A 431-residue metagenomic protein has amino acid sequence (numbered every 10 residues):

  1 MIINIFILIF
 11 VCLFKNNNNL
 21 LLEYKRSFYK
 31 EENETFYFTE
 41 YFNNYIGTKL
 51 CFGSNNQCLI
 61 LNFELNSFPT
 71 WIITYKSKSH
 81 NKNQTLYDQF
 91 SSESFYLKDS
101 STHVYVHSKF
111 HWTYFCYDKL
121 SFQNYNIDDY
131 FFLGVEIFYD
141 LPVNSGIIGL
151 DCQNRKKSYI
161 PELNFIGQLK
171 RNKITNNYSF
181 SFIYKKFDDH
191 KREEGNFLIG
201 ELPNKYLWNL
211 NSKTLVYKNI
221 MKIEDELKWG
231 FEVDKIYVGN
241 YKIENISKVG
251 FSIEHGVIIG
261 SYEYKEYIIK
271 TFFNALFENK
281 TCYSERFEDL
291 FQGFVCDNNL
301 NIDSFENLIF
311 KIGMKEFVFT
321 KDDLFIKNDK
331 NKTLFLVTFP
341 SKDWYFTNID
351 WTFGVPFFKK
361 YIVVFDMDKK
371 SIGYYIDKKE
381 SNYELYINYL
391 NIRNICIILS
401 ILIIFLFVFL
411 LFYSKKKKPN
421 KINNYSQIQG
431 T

Functional and structural regions predicted by a protein language model:
I2-N16: Cleavable N-terminal signal peptides of Sec/SRP-targeted secreted and luminal proteins
N16-I60, F68-T70, S77, I174 (+2 more regions): N-terminal accessory segments
N17-L22, L133-F138, E244, G260 (+3 more regions): Aspartic protease catalytic domain
N18-F42, S121, D128-E244, T333-D343: Aspartyl protease catalytic domain
K30, Y41-V143, E278-Q292: Signature of the N-terminal lobe/flap region of pepsin-like aspartyl proteases
L50-F52, L59-L65, T70-I72, I147 (+4 more regions): Short hydrophobic beta-strand that contains or immediately precedes a catalytic carboxylate
N66-F68, S77, L120, I137-Y139 (+11 more regions): Conserved beta-strand elements of beta-rich interaction domains across eukaryotes, especially beta-propellers
S247-L290, F294-V295: Extracytoplasmic, non-cytosolic globular domains
